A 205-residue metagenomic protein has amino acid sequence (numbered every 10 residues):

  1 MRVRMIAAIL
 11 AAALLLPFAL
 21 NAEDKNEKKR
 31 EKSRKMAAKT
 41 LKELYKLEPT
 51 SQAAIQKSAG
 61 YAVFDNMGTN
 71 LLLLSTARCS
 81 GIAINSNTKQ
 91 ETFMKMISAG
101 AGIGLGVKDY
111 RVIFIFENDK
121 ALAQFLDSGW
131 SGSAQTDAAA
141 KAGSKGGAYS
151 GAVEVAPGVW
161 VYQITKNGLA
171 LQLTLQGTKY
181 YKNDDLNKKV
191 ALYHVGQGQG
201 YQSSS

Functional and structural regions predicted by a protein language model:
M1-A22: N-terminal export/membrane-targeting signals
E23-S204: Small-residue-enriched, tightly packed secondary-structure blocks
